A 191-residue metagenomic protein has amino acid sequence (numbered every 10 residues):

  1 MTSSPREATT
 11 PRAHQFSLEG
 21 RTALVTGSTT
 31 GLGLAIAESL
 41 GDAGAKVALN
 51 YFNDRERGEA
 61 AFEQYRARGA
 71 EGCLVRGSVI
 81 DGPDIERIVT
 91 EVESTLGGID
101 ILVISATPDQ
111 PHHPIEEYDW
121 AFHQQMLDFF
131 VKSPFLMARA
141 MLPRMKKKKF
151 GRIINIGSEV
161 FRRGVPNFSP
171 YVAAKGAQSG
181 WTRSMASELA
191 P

Functional and structural regions predicted by a protein language model:
T22, T29-T30: Conserved glycine-rich cofactor-binding loop
A45-A60: Conserved glycine-rich Rossmann-like NAD(P)H-binding loop of the short-chain dehydrogenase/reductase
R55, R76-I88, W120: The beta1-alpha1 cofactor-binding region of Rossmann-like NAD(H)/NADP(H)-dependent oxidoreductases
E86, T107-Q124, K147, N167-P170: Conserved mid-core segment of classical short-chain dehydrogenase/reductases
E116-F135, F150, I154, Y171 (+1 more regions): Catalytic Tyr-X3-Lys loop
A138, A174, T182: Active-site helix of classical SDR
P143, S187-E188: Alpha-helical segment proximal to the catalytic Tyr-Lys
S158: Residue(s) in the substrate-gating loop at a strand-loop-helix junction that position the organic substrate next
